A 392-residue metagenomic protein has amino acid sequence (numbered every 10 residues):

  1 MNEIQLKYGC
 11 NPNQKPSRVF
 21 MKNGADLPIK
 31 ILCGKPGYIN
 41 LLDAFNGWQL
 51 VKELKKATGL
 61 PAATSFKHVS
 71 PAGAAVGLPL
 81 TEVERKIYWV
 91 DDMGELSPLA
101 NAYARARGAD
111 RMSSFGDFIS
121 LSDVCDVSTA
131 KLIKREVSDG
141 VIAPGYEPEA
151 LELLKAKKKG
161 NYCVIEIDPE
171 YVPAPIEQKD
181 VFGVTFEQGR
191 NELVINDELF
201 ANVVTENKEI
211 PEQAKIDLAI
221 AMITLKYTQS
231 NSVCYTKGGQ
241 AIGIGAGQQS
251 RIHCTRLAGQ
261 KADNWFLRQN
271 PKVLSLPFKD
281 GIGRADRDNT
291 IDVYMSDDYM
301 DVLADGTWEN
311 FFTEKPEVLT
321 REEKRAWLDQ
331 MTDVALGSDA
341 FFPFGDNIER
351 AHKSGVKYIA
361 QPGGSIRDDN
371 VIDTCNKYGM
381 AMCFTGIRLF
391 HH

Functional and structural regions predicted by a protein language model:
M1-L199, A214-S232: Active-site loops and adjacent core secondary-structure elements that bind or stabilize anionic groups
N23-K35, A109-F115, G189-K208, D286-W308 (+2 more regions): Gly-rich Lys/Arg/Thr-decorated short loops/hinges at beta-loop-alpha junctions or inter-strand turns that position
E53, Y227, N264-R268, K353 (+1 more regions): Conserved helix-loop functional segments at active or binding sites
A57-S65, V164-I167, S230-K237, L267-F278 (+1 more regions): Flexible, glycine/charged-enriched surface loops at secondary-structure junctions
S70, C125, K237-Q240, Q248 (+2 more regions): Active-site-proximal loop/turn and secondary-structure-junction residues that shape catalytic pockets, frequently
A72-R111, I242-F341: Glycine- and Gly-Pro-enriched alpha-helical subdomains that act as flexible, kink-prone "lid/hinge" or packing modules
D117, L121-S122, R135-I165, E170-V172 (+5 more regions): C-terminal binding/interaction regions
V124, V203-Q213, F342: Bateman/CBS regulatory modules and CBS-like beta-alpha motifs in cytosolic regions of diverse proteins
